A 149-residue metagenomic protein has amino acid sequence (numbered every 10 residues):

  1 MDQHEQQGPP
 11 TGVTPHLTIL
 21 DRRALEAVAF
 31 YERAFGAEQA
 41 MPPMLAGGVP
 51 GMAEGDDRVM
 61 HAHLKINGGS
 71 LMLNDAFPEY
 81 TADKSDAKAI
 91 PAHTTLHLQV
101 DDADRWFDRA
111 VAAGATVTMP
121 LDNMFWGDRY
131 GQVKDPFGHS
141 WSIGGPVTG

Functional and structural regions predicted by a protein language model:
D2-K134, G144-G149: Vicinal oxygen chelate
F137: Conserved ATPase active-site switch/coordination loops adjacent to the nucleotide-binding site
